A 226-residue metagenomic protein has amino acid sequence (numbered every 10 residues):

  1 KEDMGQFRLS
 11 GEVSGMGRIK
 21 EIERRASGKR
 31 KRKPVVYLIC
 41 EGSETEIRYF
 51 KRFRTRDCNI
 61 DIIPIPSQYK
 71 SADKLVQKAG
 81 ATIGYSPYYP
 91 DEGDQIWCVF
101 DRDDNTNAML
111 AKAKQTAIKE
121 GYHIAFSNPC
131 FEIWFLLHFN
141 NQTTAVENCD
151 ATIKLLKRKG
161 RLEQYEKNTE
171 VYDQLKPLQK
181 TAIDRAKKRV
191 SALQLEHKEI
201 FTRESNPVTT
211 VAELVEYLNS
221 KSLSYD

Functional and structural regions predicted by a protein language model:
K1-Y37, E46-I47, K51-P66, Y85-W97 (+1 more regions): C-terminal accessory helical subdomains adjacent to catalytic cores in phosphodiester- and nucleotide-handling enzymes
E41-S43: Helix N-cap/beta->alpha junction signal
Q68-S71: Short, charge-patterned binding micro-sites
V76-Y85: Glycine-rich, highly charged phosphate/nucleotide-binding loops
